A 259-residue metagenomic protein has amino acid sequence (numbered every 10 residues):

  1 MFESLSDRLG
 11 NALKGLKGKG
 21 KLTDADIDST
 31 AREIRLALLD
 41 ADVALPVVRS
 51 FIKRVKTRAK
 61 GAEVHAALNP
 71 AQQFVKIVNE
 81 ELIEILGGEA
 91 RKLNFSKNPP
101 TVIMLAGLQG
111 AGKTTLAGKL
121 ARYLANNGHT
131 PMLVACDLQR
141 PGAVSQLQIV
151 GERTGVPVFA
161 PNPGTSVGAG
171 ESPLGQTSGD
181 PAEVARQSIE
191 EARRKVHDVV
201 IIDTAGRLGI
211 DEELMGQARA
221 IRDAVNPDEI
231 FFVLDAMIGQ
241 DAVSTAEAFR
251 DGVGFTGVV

Functional and structural regions predicted by a protein language model:
S4-V167, E183-T204: Primarily NTPase-proximal linker/entry elements flanking Walker-type ATP/GTP-binding cores
T165-S178: Intrinsically disordered, low-complexity terminal tails and inter-domain linkers enriched for S/T/G/P/D/E
D180-R194, R207-V259: Conserved catalytic-core segment of NTP-binding enzymes
